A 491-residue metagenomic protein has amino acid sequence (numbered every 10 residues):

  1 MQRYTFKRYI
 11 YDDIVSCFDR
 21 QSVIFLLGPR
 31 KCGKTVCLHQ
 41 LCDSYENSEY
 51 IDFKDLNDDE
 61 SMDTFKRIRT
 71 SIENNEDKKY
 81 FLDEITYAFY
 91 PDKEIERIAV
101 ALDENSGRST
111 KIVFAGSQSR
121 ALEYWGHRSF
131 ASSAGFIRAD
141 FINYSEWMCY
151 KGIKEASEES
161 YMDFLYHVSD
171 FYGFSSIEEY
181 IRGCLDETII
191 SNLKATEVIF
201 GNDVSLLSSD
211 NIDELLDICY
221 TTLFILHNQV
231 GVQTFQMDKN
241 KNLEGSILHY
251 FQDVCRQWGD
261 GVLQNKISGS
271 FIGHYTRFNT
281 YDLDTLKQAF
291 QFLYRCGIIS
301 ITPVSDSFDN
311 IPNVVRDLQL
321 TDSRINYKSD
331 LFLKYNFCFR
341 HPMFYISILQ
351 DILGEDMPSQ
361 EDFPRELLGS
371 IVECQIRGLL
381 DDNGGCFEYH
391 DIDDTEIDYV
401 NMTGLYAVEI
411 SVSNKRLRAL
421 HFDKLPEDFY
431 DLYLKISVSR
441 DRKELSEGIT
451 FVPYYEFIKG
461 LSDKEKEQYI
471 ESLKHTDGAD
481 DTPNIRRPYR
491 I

Functional and structural regions predicted by a protein language model:
M1-V15: N-terminal pre-Walker A segment at the start of P-loop NTPase domains
K34: Conserved lysine of the Walker
C37, L41: Hydrophobic positions on the alpha1 helix immediately C-terminal to the Walker A/P-loop
N74-I95: Conserved P-loop NTPase "ATPase switch" module shared by AAA+ and STAND
S109-S117: Structural recognition of the conserved hydrophobic beta-strand(s) that form the central parallel beta-sheet of P-loop
A121-A134: Short regulatory helix/loop adjacent to the ATP-binding pocket of P-loop NTPases
A195-E396: Accessory nucleic acid-recognition modules appended to NTPase machines
Y294, V304, Q319-I491: A cross-kingdom feature that marks ATP-driven nucleic-acid transaction machinery
